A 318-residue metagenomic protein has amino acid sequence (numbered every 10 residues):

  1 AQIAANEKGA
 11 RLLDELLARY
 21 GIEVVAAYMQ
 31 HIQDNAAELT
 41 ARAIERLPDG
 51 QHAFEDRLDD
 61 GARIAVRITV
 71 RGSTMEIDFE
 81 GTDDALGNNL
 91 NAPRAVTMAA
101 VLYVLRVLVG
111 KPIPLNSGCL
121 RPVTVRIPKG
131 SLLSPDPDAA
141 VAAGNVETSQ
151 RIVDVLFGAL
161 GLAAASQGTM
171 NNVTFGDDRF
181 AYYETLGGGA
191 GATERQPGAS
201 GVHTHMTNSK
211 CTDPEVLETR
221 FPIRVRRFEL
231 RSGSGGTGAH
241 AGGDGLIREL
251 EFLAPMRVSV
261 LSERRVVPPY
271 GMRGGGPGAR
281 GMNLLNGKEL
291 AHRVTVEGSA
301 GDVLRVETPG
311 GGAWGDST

Functional and structural regions predicted by a protein language model:
A1-T74, E80-T318: Glycine/proline-enriched, intrinsically flexible loops and inter-domain linkers
